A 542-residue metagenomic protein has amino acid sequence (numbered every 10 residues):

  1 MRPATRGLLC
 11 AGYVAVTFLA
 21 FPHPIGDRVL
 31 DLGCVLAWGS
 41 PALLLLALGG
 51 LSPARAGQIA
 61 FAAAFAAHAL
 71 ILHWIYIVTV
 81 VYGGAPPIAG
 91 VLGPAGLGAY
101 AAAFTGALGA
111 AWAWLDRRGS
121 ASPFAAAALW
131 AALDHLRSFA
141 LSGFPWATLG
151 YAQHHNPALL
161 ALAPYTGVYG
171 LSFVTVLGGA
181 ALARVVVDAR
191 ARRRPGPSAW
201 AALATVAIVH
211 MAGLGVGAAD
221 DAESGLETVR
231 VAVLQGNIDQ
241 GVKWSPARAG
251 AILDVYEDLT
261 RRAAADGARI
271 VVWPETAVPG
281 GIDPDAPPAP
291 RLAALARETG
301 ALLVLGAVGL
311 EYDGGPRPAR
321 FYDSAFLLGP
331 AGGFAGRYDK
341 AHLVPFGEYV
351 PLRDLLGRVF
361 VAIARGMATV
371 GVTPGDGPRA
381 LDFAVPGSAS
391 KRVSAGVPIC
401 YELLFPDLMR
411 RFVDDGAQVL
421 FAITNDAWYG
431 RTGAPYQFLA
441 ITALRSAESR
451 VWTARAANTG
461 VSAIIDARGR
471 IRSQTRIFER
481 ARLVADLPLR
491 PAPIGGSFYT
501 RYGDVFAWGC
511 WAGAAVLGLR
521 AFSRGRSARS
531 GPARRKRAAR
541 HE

Functional and structural regions predicted by a protein language model:
M1-G217, D254, G430-R431, T442-R445 (+3 more regions): Membrane-embedded alpha-helical bundles of multi-pass enzymes that act on lipidic or dolichyl-linked glycan substrates
V29-L43, A67-W74, Q235-N237, G267-G281 (+2 more regions): Short, conserved active-site loops that position catalytic residues or coordinate cofactors/metal ions across diverse
V78, Q235, D239-D254: Acidic/histidine-rich helix-loop elements that form or flank divalent-metal/phosphate-binding sites at the catalytic
G90-G98, I238-W244, A362-A364: Short glycine/proline- and acidic residue-enriched helix-loop micro-motifs that form flexible lids or anion-recognition
A199-V233, D239-K243: Hydrophobic alpha-helical transmembrane segments in integral membrane proteins
L259-R269: Phosphate/pyrophosphate-binding loops at sites that engage ATP/ADP/AMP, CoA/4′-phosphopantetheine, polyphosphate
I270-R529, R537, H541-E542: Solvent-exposed soluble domains appended to multi-pass membrane proteins
